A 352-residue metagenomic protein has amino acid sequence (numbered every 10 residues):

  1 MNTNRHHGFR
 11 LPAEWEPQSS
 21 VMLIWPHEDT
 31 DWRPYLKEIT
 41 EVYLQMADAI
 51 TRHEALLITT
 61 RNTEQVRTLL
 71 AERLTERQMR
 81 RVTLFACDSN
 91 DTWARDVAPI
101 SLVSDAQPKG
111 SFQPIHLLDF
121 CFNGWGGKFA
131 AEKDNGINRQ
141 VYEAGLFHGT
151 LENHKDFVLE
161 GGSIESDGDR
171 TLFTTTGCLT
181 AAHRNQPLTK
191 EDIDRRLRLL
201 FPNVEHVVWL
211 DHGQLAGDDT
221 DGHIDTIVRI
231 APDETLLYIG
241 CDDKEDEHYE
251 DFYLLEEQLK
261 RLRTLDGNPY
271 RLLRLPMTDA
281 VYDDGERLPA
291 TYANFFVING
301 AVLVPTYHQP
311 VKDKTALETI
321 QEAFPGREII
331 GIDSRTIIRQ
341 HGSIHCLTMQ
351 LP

Functional and structural regions predicted by a protein language model:
M1-P352: The feature marks the mature, well-folded catalytic cores of soluble enzymes
